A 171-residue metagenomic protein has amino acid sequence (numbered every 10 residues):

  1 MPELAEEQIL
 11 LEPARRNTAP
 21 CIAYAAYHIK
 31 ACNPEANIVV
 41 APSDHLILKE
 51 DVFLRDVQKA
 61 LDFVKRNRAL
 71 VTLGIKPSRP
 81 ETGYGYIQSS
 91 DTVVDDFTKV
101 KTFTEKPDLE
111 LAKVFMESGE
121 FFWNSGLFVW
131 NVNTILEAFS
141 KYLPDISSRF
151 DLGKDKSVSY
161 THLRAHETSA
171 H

Functional and structural regions predicted by a protein language model:
M1-E3: Acidic donor-binding segment of Leloir-type glycosyltransferases
E6-D91, S140-L143: Conserved beta-loop-beta/alpha segment of the NTase-like Rossmann-fold superfamily that binds/positions NTPs
A41, P107, W130: A conserved hydrophobic position in a structured secondary element of the catalytic/binding core that shapes
S90-E120: A short, charged helix-loop
M116, F122-N124, V129: A conserved mid-domain beta-alpha-beta active-site/ligand-binding segment of alpha/beta enzyme cores
F128-L136: Conserved nucleotide-sugar donor-binding and metal-coordinating catalytic region shared by glycosyltransferases
K141-S159: Glycine/threonine-rich helix-loop capping motifs at alpha-helix boundaries
T161-A170: Conserved small/polar residues in nucleotide/adenosyl-binding loops
